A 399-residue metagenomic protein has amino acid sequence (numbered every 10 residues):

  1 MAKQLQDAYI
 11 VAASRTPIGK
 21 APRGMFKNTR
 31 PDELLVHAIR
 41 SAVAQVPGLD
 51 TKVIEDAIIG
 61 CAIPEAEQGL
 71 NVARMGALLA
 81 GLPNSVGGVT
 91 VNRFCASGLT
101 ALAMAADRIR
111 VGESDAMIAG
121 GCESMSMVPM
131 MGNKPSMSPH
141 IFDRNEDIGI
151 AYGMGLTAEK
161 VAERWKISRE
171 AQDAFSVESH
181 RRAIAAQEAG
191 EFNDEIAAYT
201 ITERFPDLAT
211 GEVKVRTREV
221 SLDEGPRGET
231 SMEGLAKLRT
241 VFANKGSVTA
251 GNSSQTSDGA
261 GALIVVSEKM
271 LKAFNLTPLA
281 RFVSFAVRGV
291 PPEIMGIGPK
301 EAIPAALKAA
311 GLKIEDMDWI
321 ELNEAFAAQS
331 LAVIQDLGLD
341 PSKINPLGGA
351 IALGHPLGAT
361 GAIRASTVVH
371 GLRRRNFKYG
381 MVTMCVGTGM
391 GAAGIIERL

Functional and structural regions predicted by a protein language model:
A2-P31, T230-I297, E301, K308 (+3 more regions): Condensing-enzyme catalytic core mediating Claisen C-C bond formation in acyl metabolism
R15-P17, G60-P64, R93-S97, G121-S126 (+5 more regions): Acidic, glycine-rich active-site loops and adjacent beta-strand->loop/helix elements that engage anionic groups
R15-P17, N28, D32, H37 (+4 more regions): N-terminal extracellular/periplasmic Venus flytrap/periplasmic-binding protein-like
F26-M117, C122-H140, I196-V220, E293-I294 (+1 more regions): Conserved beta-ketoacyl condensing-enzyme motif
T29, C61-D115, G149-L156, G228-Q255 (+3 more regions): Conserved catalytic cysteine-centered active-site region of acyl-thioester-dependent Claisen-condensing enzymes
P31-P47, V72-G76, A101, G155-V161 (+5 more regions): Short, well-ordered amphipathic alpha-helical segments that serve as non-catalytic structural scaffolds within diverse
V91-E123, A162-F192, A262-K269, I334 (+2 more regions): Active-site-proximal alpha-helical scaffold in enzymes
